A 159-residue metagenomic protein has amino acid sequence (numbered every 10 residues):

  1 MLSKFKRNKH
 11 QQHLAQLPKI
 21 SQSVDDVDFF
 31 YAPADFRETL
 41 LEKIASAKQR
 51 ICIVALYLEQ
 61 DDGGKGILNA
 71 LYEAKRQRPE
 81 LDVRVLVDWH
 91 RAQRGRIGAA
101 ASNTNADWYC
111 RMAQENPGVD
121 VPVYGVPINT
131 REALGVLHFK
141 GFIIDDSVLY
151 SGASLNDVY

Functional and structural regions predicted by a protein language model:
M1-K9: A short, flexible N-terminal coil/short beta segment enriched in small residues
N8-Q11, A15-A45, D61-Y159: HKD-type phospholipase D/PLD-like phosphodiesterase module
Y57: Gly/serine-rich nucleotide phosphate-binding loop at the start of the catalytic core of nucleotide/ADP-ribose-handling
